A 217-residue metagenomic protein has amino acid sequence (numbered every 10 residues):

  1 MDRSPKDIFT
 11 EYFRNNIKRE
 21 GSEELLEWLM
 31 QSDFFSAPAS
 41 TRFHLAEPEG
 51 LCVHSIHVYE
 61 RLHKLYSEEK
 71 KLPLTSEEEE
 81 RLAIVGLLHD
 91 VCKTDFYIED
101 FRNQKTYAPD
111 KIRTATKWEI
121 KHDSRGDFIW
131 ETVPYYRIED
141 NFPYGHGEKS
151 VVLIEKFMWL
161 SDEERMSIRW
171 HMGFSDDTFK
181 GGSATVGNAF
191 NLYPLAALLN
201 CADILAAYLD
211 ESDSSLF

Functional and structural regions predicted by a protein language model:
M1, L216-F217: C-terminal end-of-chain micro-motif
M1-A37, T41: Non-catalytic interface/linker regions that flank or bridge core catalytic/transmembrane domains
T10, Y59, H63, V151-E155: Amphipathic alpha-helical segments within well-ordered protein domains
Y12-N16, A37-P38, L62, D100 (+2 more regions): Generic signature of intrinsically disordered, low-complexity segments enriched in small/polar residues
Y12-N16, E49, E155: Generic amphipathic alpha-helical segments used as scaffolds and interaction surfaces in large, multi-domain proteins
W28-E78: A glycine-rich, hydrophobic loop/mini-helix early in the fold
F43-E47, V53, K71-S215: Divalent metal-dependent catalytic cores for phosphoryl transfer on phosphate-bearing substrates
